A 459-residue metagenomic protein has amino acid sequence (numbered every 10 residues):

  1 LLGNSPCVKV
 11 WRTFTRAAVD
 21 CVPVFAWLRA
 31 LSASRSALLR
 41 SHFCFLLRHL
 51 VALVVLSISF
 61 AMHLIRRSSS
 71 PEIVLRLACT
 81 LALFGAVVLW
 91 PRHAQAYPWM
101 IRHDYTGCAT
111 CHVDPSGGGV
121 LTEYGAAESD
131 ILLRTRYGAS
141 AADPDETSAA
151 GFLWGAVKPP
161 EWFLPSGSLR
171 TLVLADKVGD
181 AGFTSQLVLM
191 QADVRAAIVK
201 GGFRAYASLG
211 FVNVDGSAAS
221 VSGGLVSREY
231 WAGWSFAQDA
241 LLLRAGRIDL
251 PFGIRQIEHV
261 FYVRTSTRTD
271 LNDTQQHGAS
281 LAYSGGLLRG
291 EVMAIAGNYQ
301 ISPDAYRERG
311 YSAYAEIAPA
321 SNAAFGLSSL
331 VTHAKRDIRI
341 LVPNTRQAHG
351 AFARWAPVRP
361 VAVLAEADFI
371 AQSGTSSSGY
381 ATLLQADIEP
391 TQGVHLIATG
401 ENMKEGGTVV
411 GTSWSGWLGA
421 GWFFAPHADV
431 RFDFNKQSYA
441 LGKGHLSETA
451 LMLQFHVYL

Functional and structural regions predicted by a protein language model:
Y105-P115: The canonical Cys-X-X-Cys-His
G107, W422, S447-L459: Outer-membrane beta-barrel "beta-signal"
S116-L121, K158-A175, A181-G297, R307 (+2 more regions): Outer membrane beta-barrel
T147-G151, F163-P165, M190-V194, S227-Y230 (+7 more regions): Hydrophobic, lipid-facing positions within transmembrane beta-strands of outer-membrane proteins
T171-K177, K200-G202, L209-D215, R247-P251 (+7 more regions): Transmembrane beta-strands of outer-membrane beta-barrel pores
A181-V188, A219-S227, T267-D273, P303-E308 (+4 more regions): Replace "Gram-negative outer membrane beta-barrel proteins" with "bacterial and organellar outer membrane beta-barrel
G285-L287, Y306-E308, A313-G407: Detector for outer-membrane/organellar transmembrane beta-barrel domains, recognizing the amphipathic beta-strand
